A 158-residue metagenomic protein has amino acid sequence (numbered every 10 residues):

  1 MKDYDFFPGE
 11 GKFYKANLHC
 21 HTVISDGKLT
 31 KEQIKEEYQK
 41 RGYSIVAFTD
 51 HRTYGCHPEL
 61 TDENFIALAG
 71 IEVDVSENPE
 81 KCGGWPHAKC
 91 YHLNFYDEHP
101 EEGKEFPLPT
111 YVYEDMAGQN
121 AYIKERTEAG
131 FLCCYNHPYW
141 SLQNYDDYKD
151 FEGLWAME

Functional and structural regions predicted by a protein language model:
K2-N136, Q143-Y145, K149-G153, E158: A metal-dependent hydrolase metal-coordination microenvironment
